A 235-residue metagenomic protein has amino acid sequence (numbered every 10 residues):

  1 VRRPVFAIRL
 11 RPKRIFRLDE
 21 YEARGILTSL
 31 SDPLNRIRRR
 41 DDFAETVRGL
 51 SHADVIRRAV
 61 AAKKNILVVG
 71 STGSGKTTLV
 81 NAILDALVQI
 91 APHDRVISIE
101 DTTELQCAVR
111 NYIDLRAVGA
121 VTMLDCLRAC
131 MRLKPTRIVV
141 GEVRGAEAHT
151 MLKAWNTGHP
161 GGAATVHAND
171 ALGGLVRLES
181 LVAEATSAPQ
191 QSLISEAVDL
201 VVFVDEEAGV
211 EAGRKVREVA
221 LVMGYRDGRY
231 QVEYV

Functional and structural regions predicted by a protein language model:
V1-A61: P-loop NTP-binding catalytic core
R2, S195-V235: Conserved P-loop NTPase
V5-A7, D114, E218: Generic structural signal for residues positioned in beta-strands
R9-K13, T102, V118, V222: Generic beta-structure capping elements
K13, A23-I26, R110, A120 (+2 more regions): Short capping/connector residues at structural and topological boundaries
F16-L18, C107, G174, V210-K215: Short active-site-adjacent structural elements
E22-R38, R144-T150, A185-S195, V210-A220: Short secondary-structure transition/capping segments
E45-G49, A53-R58, K63-S71, T78 (+2 more regions): Switch/coupling sub-region of P-loop NTPases
